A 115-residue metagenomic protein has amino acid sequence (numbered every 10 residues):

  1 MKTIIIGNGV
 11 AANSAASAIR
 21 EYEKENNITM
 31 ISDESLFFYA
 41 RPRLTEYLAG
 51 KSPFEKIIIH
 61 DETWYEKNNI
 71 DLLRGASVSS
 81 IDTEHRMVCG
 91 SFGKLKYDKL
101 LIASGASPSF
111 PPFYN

Functional and structural regions predicted by a protein language model:
M1-D71: Beta1-alpha1 glycine-rich phosphate/pyrophosphate-binding loop at the start of Rossmann-like nucleotide-binding domains
T3-I4, D61-N115: FAD-binding core/adjacent interface of flavoenzyme oxidoreductases
